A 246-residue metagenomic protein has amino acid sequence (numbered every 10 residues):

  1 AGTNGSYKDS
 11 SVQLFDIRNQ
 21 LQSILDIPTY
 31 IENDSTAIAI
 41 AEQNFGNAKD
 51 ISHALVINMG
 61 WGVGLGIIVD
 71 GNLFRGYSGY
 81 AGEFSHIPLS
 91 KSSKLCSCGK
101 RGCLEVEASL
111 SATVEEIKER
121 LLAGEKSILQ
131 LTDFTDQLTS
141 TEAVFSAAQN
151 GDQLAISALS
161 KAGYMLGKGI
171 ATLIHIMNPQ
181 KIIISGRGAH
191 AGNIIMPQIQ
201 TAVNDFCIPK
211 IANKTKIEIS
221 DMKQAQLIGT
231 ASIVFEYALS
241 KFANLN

Functional and structural regions predicted by a protein language model:
A1-H53, I194-D205: Glycine-rich phosphate-binding loop and adjoining helix at the ATP-binding site of ATP-dependent phosphoryl-transfer
N4, N33, N58, H175-N178: Asparagine-centered polar/low-complexity signal
N19, S23-I27, K91-S92, K100 (+1 more regions): ATP-binding/phosphotransfer module of carbohydrate and carboxylate kinases, centering on a glycine-rich
N33-S35, G79, K161, D221-M222: Short beta->alpha linker loops
D34, G60, T230: Active-site glycine-centered loops adjacent to acidic/histidine catalytic or metal-binding residues that shape
N47-A108: Glycine-rich phosphate-binding loop of actin/hexokinase-like ATP-binding domains
